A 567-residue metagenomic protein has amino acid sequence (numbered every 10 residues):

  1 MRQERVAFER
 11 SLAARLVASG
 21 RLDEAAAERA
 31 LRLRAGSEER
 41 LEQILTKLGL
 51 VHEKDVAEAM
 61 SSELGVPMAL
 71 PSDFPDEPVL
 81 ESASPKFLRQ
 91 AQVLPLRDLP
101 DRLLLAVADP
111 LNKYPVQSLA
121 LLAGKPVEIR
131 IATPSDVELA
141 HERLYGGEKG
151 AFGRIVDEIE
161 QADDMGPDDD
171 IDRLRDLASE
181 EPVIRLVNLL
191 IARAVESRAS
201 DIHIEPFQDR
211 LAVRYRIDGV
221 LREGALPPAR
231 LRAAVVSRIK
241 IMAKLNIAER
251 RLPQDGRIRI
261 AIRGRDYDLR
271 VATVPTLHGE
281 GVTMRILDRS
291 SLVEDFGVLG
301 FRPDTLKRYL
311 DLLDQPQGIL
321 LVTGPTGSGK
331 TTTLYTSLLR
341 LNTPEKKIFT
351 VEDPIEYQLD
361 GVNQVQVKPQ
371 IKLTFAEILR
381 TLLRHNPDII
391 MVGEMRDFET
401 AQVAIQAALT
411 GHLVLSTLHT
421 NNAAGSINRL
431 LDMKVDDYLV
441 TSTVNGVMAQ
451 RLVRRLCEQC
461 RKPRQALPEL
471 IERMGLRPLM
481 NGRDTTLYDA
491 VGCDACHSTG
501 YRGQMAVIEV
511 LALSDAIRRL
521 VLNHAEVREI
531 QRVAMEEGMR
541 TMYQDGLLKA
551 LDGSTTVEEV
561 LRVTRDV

Functional and structural regions predicted by a protein language model:
M1-E280, R285-L292, F296-G297, P303-T305 (+3 more regions): N-terminal, intrinsically disordered, highly charged
D176-R193, S197-V567: Short, flexible helix-loop junctions that flank or precede catalytic/ligand sites
